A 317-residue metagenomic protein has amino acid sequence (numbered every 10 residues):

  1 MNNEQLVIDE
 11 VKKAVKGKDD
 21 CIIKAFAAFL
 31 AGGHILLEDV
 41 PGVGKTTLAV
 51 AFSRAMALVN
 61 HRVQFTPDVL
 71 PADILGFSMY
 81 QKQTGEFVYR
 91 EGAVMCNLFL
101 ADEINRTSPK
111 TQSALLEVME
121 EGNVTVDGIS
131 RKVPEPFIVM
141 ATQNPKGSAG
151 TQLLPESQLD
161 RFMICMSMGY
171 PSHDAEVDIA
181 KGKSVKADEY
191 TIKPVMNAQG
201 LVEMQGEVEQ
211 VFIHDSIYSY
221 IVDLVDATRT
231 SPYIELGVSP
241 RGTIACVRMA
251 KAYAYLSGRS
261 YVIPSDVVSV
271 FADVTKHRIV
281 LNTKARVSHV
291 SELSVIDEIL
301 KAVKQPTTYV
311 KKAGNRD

Functional and structural regions predicted by a protein language model:
N2-V43, V222: Pre-Walker A (pre-P-loop) alpha-helix and adjacent loop at the N terminus of AAA/AAA+ ATPase modules, a conserved
I23-A27, Y80-L100: Conserved alpha-helical scaffold flanking the Walker A/P-loop in AAA+ ATPase domains
F26-T66: Walker A/P-loop
D39, D102-E103, A114: Walker B catalytic acidic pair
V40, I74, T142: P-loop (Walker A) phosphate-binding loop of NTP-binding proteins
A55-Q83: AAA+/P-loop NTPase substrate/partner-engagement loops
Q81-E86, T107, T111, M119-V211 (+1 more regions): Canonical AAA+ ATPase core
T230-D317: C-terminal engagement/docking regions of AAA+ P-loop ATPases
